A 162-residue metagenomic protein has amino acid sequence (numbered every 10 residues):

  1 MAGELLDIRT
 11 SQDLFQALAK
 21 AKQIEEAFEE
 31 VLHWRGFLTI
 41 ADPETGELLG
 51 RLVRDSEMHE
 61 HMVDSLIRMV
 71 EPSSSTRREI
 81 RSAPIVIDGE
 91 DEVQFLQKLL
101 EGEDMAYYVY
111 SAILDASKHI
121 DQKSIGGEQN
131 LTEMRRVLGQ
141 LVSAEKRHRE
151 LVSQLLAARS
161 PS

Functional and structural regions predicted by a protein language model:
M1-S162: Non-heme di-metal
